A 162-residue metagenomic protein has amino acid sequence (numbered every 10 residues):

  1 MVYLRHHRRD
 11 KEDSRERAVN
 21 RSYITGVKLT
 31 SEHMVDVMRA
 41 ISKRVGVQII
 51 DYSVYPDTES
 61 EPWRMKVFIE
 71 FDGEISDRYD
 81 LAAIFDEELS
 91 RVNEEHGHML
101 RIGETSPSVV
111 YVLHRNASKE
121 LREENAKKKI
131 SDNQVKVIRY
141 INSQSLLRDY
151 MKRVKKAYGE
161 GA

Functional and structural regions predicted by a protein language model:
M1-A162: AMP-binding adenylation
